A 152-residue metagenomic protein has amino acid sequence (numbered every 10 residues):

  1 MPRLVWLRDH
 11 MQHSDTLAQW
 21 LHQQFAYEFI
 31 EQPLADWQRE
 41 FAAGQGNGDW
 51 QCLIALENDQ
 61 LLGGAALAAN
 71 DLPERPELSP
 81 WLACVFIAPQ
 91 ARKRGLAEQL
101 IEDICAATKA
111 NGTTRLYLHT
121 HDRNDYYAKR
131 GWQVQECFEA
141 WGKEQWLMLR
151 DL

Functional and structural regions predicted by a protein language model:
M1-T16: Conserved N-terminal entry element of GNAT/NAT acetyltransferase domains
M11, A18-Q32: Helix-loop element at the rim of GNAT/NAT acetyltransferase active sites that forms part of the acceptor-substrate
A26-I54, L62: Active-site rim helix/loop that mediates acceptor-substrate recognition in acyltransferases
C52-I54, Q60-N70, W81, F86: Conserved beta-strand in the GNAT
V85, L116-L118: Conserved hydrophobic beta-strand within the GNAT/NAT acetyltransferase core sheet that lines the active-site cleft
I87, K93-A106: Conserved acetyl-CoA-binding loop-helix of GNAT-fold acetyltransferases
T114, H121-E144: Conserved active-site alpha-helix within GNAT-family acetyltransferase domains
